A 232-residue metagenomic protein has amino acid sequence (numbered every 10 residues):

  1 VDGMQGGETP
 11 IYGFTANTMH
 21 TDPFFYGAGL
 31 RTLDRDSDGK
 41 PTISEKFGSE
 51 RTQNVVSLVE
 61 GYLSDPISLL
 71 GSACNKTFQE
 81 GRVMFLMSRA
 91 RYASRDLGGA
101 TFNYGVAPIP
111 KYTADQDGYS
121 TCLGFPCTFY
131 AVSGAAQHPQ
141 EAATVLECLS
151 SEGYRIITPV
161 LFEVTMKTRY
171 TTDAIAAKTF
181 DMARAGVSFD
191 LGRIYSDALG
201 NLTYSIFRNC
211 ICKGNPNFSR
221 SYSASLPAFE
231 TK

Functional and structural regions predicted by a protein language model:
V1-T42: Extracytoplasmic/periplasmic solute-binding protein
D2, V56-E60, A142-S150: Non-transmembrane alpha-helical segments in soluble domains of secreted/periplasmic/extracellular proteins
D2-Q5, A28-T32, L63-I67, E152-I156: A generic secondary-structure signal for well-formed alpha-helical elements
T18, M87-A93: Beta->alpha turn/N-cap motifs
P23-Y26, R35-S72: Glycine-centered hinge/linker elements that transmit conformational signals in sensory and ligand-binding systems
G71-L86: Short helices/loops that flank or line small-molecule/ion binding pockets
L97-T168: Extracytoplasmic/periplasmic substrate-recognition and gating elements
G153-K232: Conserved C-terminal helix/tail region of periplasmic/extracytoplasmic solute-binding proteins
